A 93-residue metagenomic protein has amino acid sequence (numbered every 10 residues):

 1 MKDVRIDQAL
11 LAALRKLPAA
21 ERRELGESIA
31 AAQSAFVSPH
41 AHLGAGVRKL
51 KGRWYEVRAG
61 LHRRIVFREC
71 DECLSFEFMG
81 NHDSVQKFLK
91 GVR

Functional and structural regions predicted by a protein language model:
M1-R63, E69-R93: Basic, Lys/Arg-enriched alpha-helical interface segments
